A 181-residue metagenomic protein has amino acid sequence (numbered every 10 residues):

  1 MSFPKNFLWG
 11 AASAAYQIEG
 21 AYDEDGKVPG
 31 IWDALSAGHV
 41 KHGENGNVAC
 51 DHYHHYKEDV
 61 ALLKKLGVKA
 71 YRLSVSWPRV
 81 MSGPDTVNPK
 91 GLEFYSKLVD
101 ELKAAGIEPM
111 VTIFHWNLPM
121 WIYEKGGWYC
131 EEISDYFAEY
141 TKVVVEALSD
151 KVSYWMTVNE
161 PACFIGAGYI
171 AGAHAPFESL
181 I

Functional and structural regions predicted by a protein language model:
M1-V40, P84-D85, E93-I181: Active-site region of glycoside hydrolase catalytic domains
F3, A49-H52, G67, G91 (+1 more regions): A general marker of short, structured functional hotspots
N6-L8, Y53, A70: A common structural microfeature
K41-H55, W128-E131: Active-site mouth loops of central-metabolism enzymes
H52-D59, S82, G91: Internal amphipathic alpha-helical repeat/solenoid segments
H55-S76: Catalytic domains of carbohydrate-active enzymes, especially glycoside hydrolases
V75-P89: Glycine-rich, proline-tolerant flexible connector loops at the mouths of alpha/beta enzymes
